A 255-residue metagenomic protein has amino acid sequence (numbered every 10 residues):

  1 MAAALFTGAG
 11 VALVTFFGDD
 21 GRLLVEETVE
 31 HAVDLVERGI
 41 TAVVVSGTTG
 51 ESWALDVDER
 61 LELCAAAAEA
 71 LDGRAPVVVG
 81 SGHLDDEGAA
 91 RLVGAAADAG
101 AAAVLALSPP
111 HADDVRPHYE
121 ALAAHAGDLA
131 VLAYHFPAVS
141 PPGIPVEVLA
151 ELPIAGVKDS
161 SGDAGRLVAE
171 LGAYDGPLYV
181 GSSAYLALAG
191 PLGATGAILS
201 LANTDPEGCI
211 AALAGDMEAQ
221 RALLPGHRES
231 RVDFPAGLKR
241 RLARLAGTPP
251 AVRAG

Functional and structural regions predicted by a protein language model:
A2-P142, I154: Active-site beta->alpha loop and helix N-cap motifs at the rims of alpha/beta catalytic domains
G21, L224-H227, L238: Hydrophobic/aromatic residues within transmembrane alpha-helices of membrane transport systems, especially the TMDs
L71, A126, Y174, L242-A246: A broad structural signal for alpha-helix termini and local helix breaks/kinks
A121-A130, F136-V232: Catalytic alpha/beta core domains of metabolic enzymes, predominantly
V232-P235, K239: Structural signature of the thiamine diphosphate
R240-G255: Flexible C-terminal active-site loop/helix
